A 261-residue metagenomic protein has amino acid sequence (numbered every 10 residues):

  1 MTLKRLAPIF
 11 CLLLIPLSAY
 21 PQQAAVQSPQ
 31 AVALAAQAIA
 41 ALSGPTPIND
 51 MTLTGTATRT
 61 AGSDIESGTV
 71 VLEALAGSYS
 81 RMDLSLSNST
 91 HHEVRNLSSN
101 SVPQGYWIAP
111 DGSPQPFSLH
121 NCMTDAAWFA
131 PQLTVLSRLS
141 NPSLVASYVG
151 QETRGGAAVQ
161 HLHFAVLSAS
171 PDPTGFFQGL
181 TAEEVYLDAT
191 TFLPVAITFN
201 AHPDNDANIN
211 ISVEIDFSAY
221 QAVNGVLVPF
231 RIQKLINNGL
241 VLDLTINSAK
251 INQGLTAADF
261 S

Functional and structural regions predicted by a protein language model:
M1-L3: N-terminal secretory signal peptides that target proteins for export/translocation
P8-S18: Bacterial N-terminal signal peptides
V26, A33-G112, S143-G150: N-terminal mature ectodomain segment of secretory-pathway/periplasmic proteins
Q37, V135-G150, G179, I209-I215: A short, amphipathic edge element
P103-T134: Acidic/charged, solvent-exposed loop-and-adjacent secondary-structure segments enriched in E/D, K/R, S/T, and G/P
A126-S168, V195: Short, conserved active-site entrance elements at the starts or edges of catalytic domains
G155-F260: Gly/Pro-enriched, hydrophobic low-complexity segments that function as extracytoplasmic propeptides/linkers
